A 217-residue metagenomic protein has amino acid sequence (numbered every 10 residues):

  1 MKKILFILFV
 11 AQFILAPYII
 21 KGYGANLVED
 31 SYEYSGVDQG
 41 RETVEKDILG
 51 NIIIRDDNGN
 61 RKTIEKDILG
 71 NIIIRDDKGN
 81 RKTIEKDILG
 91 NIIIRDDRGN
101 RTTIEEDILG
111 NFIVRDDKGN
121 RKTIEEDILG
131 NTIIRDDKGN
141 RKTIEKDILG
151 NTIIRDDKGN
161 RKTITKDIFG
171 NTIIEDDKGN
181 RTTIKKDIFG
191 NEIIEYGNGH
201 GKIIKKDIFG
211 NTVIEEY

Functional and structural regions predicted by a protein language model:
M1-N26: Classical Sec-dependent N-terminal signal peptides that target proteins to the secretory pathway
I20-G50: Short N-terminal segments immediately surrounding and downstream of signal-peptide cleavage
A25, E215-E216: Peripheral, non-catalytic segments of secretory and membrane proteins
E42-V44, I48-R55, R61-I64, I68-D76 (+15 more regions): Fold-core signature of tandem repeat domains
